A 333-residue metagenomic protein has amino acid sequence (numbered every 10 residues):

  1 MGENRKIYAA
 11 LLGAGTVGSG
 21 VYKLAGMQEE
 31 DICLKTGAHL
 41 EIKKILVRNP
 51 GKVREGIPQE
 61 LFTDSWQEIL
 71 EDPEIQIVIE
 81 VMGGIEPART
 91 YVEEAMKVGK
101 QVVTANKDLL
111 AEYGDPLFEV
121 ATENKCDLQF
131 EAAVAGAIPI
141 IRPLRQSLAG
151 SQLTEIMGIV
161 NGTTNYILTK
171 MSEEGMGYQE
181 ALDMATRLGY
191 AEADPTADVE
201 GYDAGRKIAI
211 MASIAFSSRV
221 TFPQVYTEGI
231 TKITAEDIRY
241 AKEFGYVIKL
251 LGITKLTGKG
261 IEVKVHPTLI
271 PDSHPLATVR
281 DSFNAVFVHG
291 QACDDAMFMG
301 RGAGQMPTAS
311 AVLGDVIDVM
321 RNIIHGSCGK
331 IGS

Functional and structural regions predicted by a protein language model:
M1-V98: N-terminal glycine-/serine-/threonine-rich beta1-alpha1-beta2 phosphate-ribose binding loop of Rossmann-like
L12, T16, G20, D64 (+11 more regions): Conserved active-site and cofactor/substrate-binding residues in soluble primary-metabolism enzymes
G18, Y22-G26, F118, I141-R145 (+5 more regions): Predominant activation on well-ordered alpha-helical scaffold segments within soluble catalytic domains
T63, I79-E80, V103-A105, L128-A132 (+2 more regions): General beta-strand structural signal in soluble alpha/beta enzymes
M82-V98, A105-R145: Rossmann-fold NAD(P)-binding glycine/threonine-rich loop
T122-D203, I210: Rossmann-like NAD(P)H-binding beta-loop-alpha module
A181-T278, F283-A285: Substrate-binding/catalytic subdomain of NAD(P)-dependent oxidoreductase enzymes
P275-S333: ATP-dependent carboxylate/acyl-activation modules
